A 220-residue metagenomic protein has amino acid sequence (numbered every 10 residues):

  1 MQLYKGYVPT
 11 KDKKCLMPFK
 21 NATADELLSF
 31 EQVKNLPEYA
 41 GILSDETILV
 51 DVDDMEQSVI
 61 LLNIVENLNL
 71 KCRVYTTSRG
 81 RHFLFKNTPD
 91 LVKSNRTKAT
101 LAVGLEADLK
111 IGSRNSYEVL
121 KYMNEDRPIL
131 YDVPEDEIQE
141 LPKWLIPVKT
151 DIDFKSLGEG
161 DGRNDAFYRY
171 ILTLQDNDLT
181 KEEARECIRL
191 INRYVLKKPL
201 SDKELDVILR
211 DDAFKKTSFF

Functional and structural regions predicted by a protein language model:
M1, E135-K149, V207-F220: Short amphipathic alpha-helical segments
M1-R79, T88, L179: Signature for HUH/AEP ssDNA processing cores
V33-L36, L174-N177, Y194, D211 (+1 more regions): Surface-exposed polar/charged interaction patches
G41-E56, L62, K86-E183: DNA replication initiation modules
L61-V65, I171, R185-I188, L209: A generic alpha-helix structural signal
R185-E186, L190-F220: Basic, alpha-helical nucleic-acid-binding regions used in initiation and control of genome expression
